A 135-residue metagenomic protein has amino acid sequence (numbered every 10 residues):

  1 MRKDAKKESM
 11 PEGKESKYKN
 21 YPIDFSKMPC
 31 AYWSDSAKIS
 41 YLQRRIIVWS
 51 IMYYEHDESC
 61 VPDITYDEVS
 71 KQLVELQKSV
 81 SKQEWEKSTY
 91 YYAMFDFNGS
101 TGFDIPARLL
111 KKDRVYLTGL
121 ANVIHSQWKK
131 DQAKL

Functional and structural regions predicted by a protein language model:
R2-L135: Phosphate/adenylate-binding "loop-and-lid" substructures adjacent to NTP/NAD/dNTP-binding pockets in NTP-dependent
